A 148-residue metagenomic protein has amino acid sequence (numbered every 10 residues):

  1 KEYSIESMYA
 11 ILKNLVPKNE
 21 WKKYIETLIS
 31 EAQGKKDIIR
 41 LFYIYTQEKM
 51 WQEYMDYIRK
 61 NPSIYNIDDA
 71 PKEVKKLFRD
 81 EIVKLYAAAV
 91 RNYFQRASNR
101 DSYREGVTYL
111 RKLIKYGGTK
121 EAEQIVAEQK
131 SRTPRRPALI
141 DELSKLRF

Functional and structural regions predicted by a protein language model:
K1-F148: Eukaryote-biased, non-catalytic alpha-solenoid scaffold regions
